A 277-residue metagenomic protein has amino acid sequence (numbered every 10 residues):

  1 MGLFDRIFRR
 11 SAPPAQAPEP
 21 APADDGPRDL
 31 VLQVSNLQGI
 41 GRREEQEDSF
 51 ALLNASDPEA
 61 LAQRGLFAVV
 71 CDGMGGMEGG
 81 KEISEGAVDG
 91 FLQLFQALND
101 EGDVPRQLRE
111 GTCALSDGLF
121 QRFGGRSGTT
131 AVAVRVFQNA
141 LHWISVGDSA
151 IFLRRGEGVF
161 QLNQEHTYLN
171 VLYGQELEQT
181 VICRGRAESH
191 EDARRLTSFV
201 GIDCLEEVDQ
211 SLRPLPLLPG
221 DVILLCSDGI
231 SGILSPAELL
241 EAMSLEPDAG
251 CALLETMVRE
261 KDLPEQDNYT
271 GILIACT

Functional and structural regions predicted by a protein language model:
M1-T277: PP2C/PPM-type serine/threonine phosphatase catalytic domain
